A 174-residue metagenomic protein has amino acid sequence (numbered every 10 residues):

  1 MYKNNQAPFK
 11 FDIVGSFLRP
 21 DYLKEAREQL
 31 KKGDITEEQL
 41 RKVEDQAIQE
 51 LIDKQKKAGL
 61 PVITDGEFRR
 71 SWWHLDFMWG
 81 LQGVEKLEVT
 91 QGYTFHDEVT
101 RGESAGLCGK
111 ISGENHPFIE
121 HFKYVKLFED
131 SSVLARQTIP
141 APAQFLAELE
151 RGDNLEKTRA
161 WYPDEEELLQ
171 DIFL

Functional and structural regions predicted by a protein language model:
M1-L174: Domain-level signal for soluble alpha/beta catalytic cores
